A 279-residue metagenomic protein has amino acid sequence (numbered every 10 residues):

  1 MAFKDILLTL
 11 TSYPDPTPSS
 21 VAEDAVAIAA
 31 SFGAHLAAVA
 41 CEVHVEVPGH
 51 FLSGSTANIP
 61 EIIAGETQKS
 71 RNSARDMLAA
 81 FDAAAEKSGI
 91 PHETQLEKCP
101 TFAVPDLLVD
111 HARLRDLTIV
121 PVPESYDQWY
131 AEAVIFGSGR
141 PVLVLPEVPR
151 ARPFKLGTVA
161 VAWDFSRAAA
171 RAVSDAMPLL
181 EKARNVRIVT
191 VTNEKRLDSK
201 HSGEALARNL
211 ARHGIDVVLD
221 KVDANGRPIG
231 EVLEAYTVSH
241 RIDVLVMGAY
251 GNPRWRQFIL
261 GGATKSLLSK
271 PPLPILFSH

Functional and structural regions predicted by a protein language model:
M1, V43-H44, D82-T118, R212-L245 (+2 more regions): Structural beta-alpha unit
M1-I63, G137, E147-R150, K155-V222 (+1 more regions): Small/aliphatic-rich secondary-structure junction motif
P18-V21, V104, D127, A169-A172 (+2 more regions): Amphipathic coiled-coil/heptad-repeat helices and related helical stalk/stem segments that mediate oligomerization
A22, A27, S31, D106-R152 (+1 more regions): Gly/Ser-rich helix-loop-strand patches that form or flank binding pockets for ribonucleotide-derived cofactors
A37-V39, Q95, I119, L143 (+4 more regions): Hydrophobic/aromatic beta-strand patches that form the interior of the parallel beta-sheet core in alpha/beta enzyme
P60-D76: A short acidic, glycine-rich active-site loop that binds or catalyzes chemistry on phosphate/adenosine moieties
D76, A80-A84, A205, N209: Amphipathic alpha-helical segments that form well-ordered structural scaffolds and often line/cohere around active
K98-F102, P123-Y126, S166-R167: Short beta->alpha connector loops
